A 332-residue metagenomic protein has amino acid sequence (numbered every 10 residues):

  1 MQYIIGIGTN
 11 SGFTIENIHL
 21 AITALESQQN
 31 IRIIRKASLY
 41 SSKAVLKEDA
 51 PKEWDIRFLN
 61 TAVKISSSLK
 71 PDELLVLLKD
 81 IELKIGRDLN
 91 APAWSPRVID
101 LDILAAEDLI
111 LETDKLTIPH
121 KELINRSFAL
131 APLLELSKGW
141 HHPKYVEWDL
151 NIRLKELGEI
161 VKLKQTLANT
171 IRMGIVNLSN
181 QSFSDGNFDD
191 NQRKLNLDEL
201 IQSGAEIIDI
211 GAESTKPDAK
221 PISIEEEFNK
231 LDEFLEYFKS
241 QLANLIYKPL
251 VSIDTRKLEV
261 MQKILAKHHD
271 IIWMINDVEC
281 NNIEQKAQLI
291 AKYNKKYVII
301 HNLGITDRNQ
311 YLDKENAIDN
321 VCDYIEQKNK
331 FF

Functional and structural regions predicted by a protein language model:
M1-A44: N-terminal beta1-alpha1 ligand-phosphate binding loop
R35-S66, S214-I222: Short, charge-patterned binding micro-sites
V45, D49, E53-F58, D72-L75 (+1 more regions): Flexible, gly/pro- and Lys/Arg-enriched active-site loops
N169-R172, L178-S184, T215-K216, V278-F332: Conserved anion-binding
V176, L200, G204, D254 (+1 more regions): Conserved, mostly hydrophobic/aromatic
D189-L200, K257-E259, I283, N320: Short, acidic/polar
I201-Q202, A243-I246, L265-H269, E284-Y297: Acidic (Asp/Glu)-rich catalytic clusters
I207-F238: Glycine-rich, proline-tolerant flexible connector loops at the mouths of alpha/beta enzymes
